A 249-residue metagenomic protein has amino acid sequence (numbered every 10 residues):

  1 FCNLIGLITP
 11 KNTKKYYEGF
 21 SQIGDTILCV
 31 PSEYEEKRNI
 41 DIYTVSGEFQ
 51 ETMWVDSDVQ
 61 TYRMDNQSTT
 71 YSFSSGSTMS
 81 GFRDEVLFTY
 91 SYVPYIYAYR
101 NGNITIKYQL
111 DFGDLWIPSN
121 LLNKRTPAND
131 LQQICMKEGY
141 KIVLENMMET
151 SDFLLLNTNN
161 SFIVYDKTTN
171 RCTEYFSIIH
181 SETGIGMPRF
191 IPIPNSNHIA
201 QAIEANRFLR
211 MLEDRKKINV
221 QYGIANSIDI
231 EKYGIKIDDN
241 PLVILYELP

Functional and structural regions predicted by a protein language model:
F1-N39, Q50-N66: Asp-box/WD-like beta-propeller blade repeats and closely related beta-sheet repeat scaffolds
N3-N12, Q50-D58, T105-L115, C172-H180: Beta-propeller fold detector
T13-I23, Y62, S74-S77, S119 (+2 more regions): Repeated scaffold domains used in trafficking and secretory/extracellular systems, primarily beta-propellers
D25-E35, D41, S77-Y97, K141-N160 (+2 more regions): Short beta-strand elements that form the blades of beta-propeller/WD-repeat-like and other beta-sheet-rich scaffold
R38-E48, P94, S161-T169, I235-L248: Beta-propeller blade signature
D41-N103: Loop-centered beta-sheet repeat module
Y62, K107-E138, T168-S196, I203 (+2 more regions): Conserved blade-ending motifs and adjacent loop-strand segments that build the rim/top face of beta-propeller domains
M211-P249: C-terminal functional modules
